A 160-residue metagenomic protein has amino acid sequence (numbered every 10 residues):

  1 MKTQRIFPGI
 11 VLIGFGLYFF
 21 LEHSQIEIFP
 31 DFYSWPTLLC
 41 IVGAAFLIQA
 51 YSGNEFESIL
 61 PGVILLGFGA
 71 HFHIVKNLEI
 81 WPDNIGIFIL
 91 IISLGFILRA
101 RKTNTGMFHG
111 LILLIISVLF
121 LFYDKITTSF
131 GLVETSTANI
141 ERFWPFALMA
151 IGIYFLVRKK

Functional and structural regions predicted by a protein language model:
M1-K160: Alpha-helical transmembrane segments and their membrane-interface anchoring/capping motifs
